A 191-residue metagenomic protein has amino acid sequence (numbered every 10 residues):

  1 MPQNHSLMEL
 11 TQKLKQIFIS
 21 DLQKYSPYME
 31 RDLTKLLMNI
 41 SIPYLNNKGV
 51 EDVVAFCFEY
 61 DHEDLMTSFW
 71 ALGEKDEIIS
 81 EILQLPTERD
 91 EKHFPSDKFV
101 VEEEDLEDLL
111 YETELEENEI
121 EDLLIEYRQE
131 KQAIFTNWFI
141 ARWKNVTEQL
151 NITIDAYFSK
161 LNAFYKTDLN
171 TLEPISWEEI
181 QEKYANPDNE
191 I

Functional and structural regions predicted by a protein language model:
M1-K24, G49, I125-I191: Acidic, proline/glycine-rich low-complexity IDRs
K13-D52: Long, hydrophobic N-terminal alpha-helical segment
Y25-Y28, Y44, Y60, F94 (+6 more regions): Sequence-level detector for tyrosine residue identity
I40-E81: Amphipathic, interaction-prone secondary-structure segments
V50-V54, V100-V101, V146: Extended aliphatic helical segments
T67-D122, A163-I191: Intrinsically disordered, low-complexity regulatory segments enriched in Ser/Thr/Pro and charged residues
